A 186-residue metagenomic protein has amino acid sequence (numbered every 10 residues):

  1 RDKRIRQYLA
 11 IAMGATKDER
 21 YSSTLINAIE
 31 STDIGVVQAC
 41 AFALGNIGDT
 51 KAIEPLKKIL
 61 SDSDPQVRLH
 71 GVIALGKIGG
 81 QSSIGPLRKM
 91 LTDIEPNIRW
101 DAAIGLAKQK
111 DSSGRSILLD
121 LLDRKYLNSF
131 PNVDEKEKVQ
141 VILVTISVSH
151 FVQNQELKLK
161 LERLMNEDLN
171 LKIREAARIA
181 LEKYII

Functional and structural regions predicted by a protein language model:
R1-D2, T32-D33, S63-D64, I94-E95 (+3 more regions): Short inter-helical turns and helix N-cap capping residues of alpha-solenoid HEAT/ARM repeat scaffolds
K3-N46, K58: A generic tandem-repeat structural signature
D18-E30, D49-S61, G80-T92, D111-F130 (+2 more regions): Amphipathic alpha-helical scaffolding segments comprising HEAT/armadillo-like alpha-solenoid repeats
Y126-E135, L169-A177: Boundary/linker segments of alpha-helical solenoid repeat arrays
E162-I186: Eukaryotic acidic, Ser/Thr-rich intrinsically disordered low-complexity regions
